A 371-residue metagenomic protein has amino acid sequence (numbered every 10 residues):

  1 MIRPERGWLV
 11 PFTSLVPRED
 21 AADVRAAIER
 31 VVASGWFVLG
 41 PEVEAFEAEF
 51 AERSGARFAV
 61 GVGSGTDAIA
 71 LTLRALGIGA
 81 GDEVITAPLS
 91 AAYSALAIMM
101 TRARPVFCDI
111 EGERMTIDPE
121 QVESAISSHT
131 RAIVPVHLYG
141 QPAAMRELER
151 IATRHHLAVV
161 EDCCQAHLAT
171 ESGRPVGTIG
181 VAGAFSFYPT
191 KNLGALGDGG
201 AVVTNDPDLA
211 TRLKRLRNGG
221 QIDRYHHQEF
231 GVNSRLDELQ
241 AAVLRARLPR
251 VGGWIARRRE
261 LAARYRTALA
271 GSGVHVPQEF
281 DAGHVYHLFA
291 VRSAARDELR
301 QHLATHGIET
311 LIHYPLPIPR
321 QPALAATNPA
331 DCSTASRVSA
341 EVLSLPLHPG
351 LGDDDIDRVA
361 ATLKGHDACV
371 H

Functional and structural regions predicted by a protein language model:
M1-A75, G79, M100-T101, T153 (+2 more regions): Conserved PLP-binding active-site segment in aminotransferase class I/II-type PLP enzymes
V43-A48, R53-A59, E120, A132-V136 (+3 more regions): PLP-dependent aminotransferase class I/II
V60, I85, V106, A158-V160 (+4 more regions): Structural detector of well-ordered beta-strand residues that form the stable sheet scaffold of enzyme domains
V62, C108, L345: Hydrophobic residues at beta-strand termini and immediately following loops that shape nucleotide-binding pockets
R74-C163, T170: PLP-dependent aminotransferase-like
A97-I98, I151, P175, N192 (+1 more regions): Hydrophobic/aromatic ligand-binding patch that stacks against planar heteroaromatic rings of cofactors or nucleotides
E161-L196, D223-Q228: Conserved active-site segment immediately N-terminal to the catalytic lysine that forms the internal aldimine
F185-S186, G200-N205, R245: Short beta-strand-to-turn element immediately C-terminal to the catalytic PLP-Schiff-base lysine in fold type I
